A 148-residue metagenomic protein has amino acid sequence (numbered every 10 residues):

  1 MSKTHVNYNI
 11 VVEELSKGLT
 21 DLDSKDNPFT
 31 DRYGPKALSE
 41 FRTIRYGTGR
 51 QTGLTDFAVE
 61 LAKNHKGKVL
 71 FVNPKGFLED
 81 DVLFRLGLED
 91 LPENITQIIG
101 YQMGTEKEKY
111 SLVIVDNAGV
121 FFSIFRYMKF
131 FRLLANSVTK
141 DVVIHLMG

Functional and structural regions predicted by a protein language model:
T4, L22, Q51-L54, T139-I144: Disordered, low-complexity tails and leader-like regions
H5-R45, D56-V59: Pre-Walker A adenine-sensing motif
S24, P35-E40, G47-R50, F122 (+2 more regions): Intrinsic structural disorder
K36-Q102: Conserved P-loop
F77-L86, Q102-G104, K109, A118-G148: Replace "adjacent to P-loop NTPase cores in ATP/GTP-dependent enzymes" with "adjacent to NTP-binding cores
V113-V115: Hydrophobic residues in beta-strands of the RecA-like P-loop NTPase core, especially within AAA+ ATPase
